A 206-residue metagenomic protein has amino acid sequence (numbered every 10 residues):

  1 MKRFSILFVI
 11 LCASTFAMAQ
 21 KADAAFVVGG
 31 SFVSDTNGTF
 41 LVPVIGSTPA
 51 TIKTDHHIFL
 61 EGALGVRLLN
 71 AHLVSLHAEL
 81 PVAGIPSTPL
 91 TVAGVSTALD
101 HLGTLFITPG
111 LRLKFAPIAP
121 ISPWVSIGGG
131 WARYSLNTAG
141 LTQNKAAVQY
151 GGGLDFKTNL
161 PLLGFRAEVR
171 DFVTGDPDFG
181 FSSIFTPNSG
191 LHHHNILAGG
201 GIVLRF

Functional and structural regions predicted by a protein language model:
M1-K21: Cleavable N-terminal export/targeting peptides
A13-A19, W124, Q149, D155 (+1 more regions): A broad helix-preferring feature
M18-L68, N195-G199, V203-R205: Short glycine/proline- and aromatic-enriched beta-strand/turn motifs that initiate or cap beta-hairpins
T36-V44, T88-S96, S135-T142, P177-F185: Outer-membrane beta-barrel translocator domains and adjoining extracellular loop/strand segments of Gram-negative
T48-A50, N159-F206: Predominantly the C-terminal beta-signal and adjacent terminal strand-loop region of outer-membrane beta-barrel
I52, L99, G140-T142, G190 (+1 more regions): Residue-level "hotspot" positions that anchor or transmit function at local structural transition points
I58-A139, K145-A146, N159-P161, F165 (+2 more regions): Gram-negative (and chloroplast) outer-membrane scaffold detector with strong preference for beta-barrel transmembrane
